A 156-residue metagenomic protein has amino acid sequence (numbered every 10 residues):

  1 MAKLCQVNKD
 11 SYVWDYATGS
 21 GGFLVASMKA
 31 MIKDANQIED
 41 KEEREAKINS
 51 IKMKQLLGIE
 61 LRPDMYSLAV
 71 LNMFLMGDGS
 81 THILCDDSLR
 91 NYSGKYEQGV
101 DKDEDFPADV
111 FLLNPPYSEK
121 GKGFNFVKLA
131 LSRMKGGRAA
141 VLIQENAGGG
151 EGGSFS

Functional and structural regions predicted by a protein language model:
A2-L113, S118-K120, N125, G137 (+1 more regions): Conserved S-adenosyl-L-methionine
R133-K135: Helix-to-beta-strand junctions that scaffold the AdoMet/dcAdoMet cofactor pocket in Class I SAM-dependent enzymes
G148-G150: A generic structural signal for short coil/turn motifs at secondary-structure boundaries
G152-S156: Conserved Class I S-adenosyl-L-methionine
